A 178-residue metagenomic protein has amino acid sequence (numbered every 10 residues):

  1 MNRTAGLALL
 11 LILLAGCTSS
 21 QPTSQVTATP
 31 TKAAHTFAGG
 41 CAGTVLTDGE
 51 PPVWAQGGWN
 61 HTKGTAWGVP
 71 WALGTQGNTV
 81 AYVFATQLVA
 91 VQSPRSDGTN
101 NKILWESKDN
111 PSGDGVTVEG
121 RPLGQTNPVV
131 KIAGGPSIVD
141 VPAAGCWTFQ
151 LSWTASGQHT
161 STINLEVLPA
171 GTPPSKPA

Functional and structural regions predicted by a protein language model:
M1-G6: Bacterial N-terminal signal peptides that target proteins for export
L13-G16: C-terminal motif of bacterial Sec signal peptides marking the signal peptidase cleavage site
T18-S20: Bacterial signal peptide processing site
Q25-P142, C146-A178: Contiguous segments within soluble domain cores/interaction surfaces
